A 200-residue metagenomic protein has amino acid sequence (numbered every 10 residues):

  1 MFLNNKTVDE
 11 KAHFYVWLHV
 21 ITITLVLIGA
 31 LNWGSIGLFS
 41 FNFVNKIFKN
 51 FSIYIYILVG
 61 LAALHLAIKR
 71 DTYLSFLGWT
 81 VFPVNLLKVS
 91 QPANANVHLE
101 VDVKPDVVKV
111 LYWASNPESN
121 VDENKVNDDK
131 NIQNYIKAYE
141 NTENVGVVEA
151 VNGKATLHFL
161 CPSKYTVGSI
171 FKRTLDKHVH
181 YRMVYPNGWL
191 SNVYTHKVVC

Functional and structural regions predicted by a protein language model:
F2-S90, E100-D102, K109, V121-E123: A charge-rich, low-complexity, intrinsically flexible signal that marks solvent-exposed coils, linkers, repeats
T72-C200: Beta-strand-dominated extracellular/periplasmic modules and repeats in secreted or surface-exposed proteins
